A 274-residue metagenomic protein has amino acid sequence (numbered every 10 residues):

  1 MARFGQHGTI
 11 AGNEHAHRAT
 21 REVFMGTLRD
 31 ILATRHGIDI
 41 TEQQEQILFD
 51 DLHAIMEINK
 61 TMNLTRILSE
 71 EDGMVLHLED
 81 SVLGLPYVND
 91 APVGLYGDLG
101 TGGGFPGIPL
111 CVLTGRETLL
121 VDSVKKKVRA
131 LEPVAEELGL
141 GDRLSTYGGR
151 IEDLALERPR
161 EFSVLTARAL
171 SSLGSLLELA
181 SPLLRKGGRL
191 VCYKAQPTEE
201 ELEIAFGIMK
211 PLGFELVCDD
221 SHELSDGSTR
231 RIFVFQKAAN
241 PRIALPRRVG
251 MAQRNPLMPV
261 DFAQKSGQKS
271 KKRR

Functional and structural regions predicted by a protein language model:
A2-G8, N13-G97, K126-D142: Class I SAM-dependent transferase core
L68, Y147-G149, C218-D220: Short loop/edge segments at beta-strand edges and connector loops that shape dinucleotide/nucleotide cofactor-binding
V82-A169, L177-E178: Conserved SAM/SAH cofactor-binding pocket of Class I
K127-R129, T198, L202: Short alpha-helix immediately C-terminal to the canonical SAM-binding loop
S172, A195-E199, E223: Short "lid" loop at the C-terminus of a central beta-strand within the Rossmann-like core of SAM-dependent
S175-R189: A short glycine-rich, Lys/Arg-flanked "PGG" loop and its adjoining helix->strand segment in the class I
G187-P197: Conserved beta-strand signature within the Rossmann-like core of class I S-adenosyl-L-methionine
A205-R274: SAM/dcSAM-binding transferase cores
